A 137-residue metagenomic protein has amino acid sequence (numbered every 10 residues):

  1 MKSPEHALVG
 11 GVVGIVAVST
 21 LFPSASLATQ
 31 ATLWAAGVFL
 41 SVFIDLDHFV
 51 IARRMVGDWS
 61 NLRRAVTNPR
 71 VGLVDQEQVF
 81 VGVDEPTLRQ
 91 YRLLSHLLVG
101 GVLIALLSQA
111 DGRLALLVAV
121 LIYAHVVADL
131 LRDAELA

Functional and structural regions predicted by a protein language model:
M1-A137: N-terminal membrane-targeting hydrophobic helices
